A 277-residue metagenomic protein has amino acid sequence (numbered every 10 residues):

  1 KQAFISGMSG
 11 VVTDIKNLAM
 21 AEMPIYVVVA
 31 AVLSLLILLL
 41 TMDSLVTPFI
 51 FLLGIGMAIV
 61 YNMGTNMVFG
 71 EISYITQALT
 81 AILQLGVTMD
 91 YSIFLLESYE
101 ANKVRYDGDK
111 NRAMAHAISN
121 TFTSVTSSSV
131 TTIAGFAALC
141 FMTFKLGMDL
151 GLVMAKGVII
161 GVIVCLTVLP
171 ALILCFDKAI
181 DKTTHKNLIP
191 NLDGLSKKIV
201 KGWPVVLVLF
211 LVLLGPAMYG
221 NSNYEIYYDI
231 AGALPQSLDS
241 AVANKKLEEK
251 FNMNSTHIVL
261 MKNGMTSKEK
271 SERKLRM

Functional and structural regions predicted by a protein language model:
K1-Q2, M277: Surface-exposed amphipathic alpha-helical segments in non-transmembrane regions that serve as interaction surfaces
Q2-Y228: Membrane-embedded transmembrane helical bundles of large multi-pass transporters/channels
S196-K198, P204-M277: Juxtamembrane segments of multi-pass membrane proteins
